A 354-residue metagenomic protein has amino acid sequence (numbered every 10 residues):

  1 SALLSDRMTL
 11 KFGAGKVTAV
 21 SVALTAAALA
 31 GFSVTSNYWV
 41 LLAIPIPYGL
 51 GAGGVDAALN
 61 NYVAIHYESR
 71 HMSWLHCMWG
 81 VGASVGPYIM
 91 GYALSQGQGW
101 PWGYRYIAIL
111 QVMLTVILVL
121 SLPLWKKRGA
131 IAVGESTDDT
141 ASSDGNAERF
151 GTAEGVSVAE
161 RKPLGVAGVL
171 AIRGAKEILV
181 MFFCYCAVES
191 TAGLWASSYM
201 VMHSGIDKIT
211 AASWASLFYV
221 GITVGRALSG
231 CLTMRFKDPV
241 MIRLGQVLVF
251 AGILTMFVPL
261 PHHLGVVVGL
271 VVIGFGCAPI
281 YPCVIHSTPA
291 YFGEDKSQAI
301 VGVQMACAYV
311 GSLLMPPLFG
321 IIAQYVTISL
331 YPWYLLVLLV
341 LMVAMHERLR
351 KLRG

Functional and structural regions predicted by a protein language model:
S1-G13, G225-D238, A323-Q324: Helix-to-loop junctions at the C-terminal end of transmembrane segments in multipass secondary transporters
S1-W39: Conserved MFS/SLC helix-loop-helix module at the cytosolic interface between two early adjacent transmembrane helices
G13, V34-W39, G205, K237 (+1 more regions): Helix-breaking motifs and short loop linkers at transmembrane-helix boundaries and internal kinks in secondary membrane
I44-M78: Cytoplasmic helix-loop-helix junction between adjacent transmembrane helices in 12-TM secondary transporters
W102-P123, P332-R348: Symmetry-related core transmembrane helices of the 12-TM Major Facilitator Superfamily/SLC fold
R173-S216, V220-V224: Extracytoplasmic gate region of multi-pass secondary transporters
P239-V284: C-terminal transmembrane helical hairpin of 12-TM major facilitator-type secondary transporters
Y291-I328: A late C-terminal transmembrane helix in Major Facilitator Superfamily
